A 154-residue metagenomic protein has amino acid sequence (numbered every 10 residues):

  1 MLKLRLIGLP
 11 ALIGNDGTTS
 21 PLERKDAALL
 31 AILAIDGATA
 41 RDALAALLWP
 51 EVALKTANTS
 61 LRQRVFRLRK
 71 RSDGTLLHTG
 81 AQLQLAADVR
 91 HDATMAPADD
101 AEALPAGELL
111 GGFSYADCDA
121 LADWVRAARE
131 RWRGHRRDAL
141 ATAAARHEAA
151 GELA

Functional and structural regions predicted by a protein language model:
M1-A27, A31, T75-Q84, V89 (+2 more regions): Short boundary/linker motifs that mark transitions into or out of structured domains
T18-L48, L68: Short amphipathic alpha-helical recognition elements used for nucleic-acid or partner binding across transcription
L22-L30, L54-D73: DNA-recognition element of transcription regulators
N58, E152-A154: TPR-repeat structural position
Q82, P97-R126, A141-A145: Short acidic-capped amphipathic helix/loop micro-motif used as an active-site/signal-coupling element
V89-M95: Short, charged/polar, Gly/Pro-enriched secondary-structure boundary elements
A128, R133-R136, L140: TPR repeat positional signature
